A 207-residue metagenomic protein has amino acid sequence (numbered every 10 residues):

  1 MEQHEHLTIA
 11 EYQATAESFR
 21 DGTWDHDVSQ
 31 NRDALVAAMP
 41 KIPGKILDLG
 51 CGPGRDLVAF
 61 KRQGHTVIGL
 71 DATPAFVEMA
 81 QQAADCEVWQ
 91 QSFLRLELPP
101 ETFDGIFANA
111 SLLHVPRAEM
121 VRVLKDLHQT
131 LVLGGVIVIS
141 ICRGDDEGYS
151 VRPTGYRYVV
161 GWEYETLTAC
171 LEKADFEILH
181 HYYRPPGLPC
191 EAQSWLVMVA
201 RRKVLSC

Functional and structural regions predicted by a protein language model:
M1-I42, D145: Conserved class I S-adenosyl-L-methionine
P43-G52: Conserved class I S-adenosyl-L-methionine
P53-R95: Class I SAM-dependent methyltransferase SAM/SAH-binding core
L94, L98-I106: A short acidic, Gly/Pro-enriched loop at the edge of an enzyme's catalytic core that lines a small-molecule cofactor
V121-L133: A short glycine-rich, Lys/Arg-flanked "PGG" loop and its adjoining helix->strand segment in the class I
G134-I141: Conserved beta-strand signature within the Rossmann-like core of class I S-adenosyl-L-methionine
Y149-T166: Acceptor-substrate binding/catalytic loop of class I
G187-C207: Core SAM-dependent methyltransferase catalytic element
